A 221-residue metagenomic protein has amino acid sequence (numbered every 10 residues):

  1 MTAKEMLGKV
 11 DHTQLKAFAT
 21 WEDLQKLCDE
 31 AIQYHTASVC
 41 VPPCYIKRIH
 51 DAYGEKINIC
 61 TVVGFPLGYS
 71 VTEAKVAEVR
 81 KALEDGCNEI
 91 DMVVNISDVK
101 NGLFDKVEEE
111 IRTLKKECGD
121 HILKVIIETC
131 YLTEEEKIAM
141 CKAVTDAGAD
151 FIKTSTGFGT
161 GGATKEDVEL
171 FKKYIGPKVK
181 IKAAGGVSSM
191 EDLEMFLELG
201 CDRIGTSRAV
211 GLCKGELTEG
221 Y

Functional and structural regions predicted by a protein language model:
M1-E84, I138-A139, A143: Conserved N-terminal beta1-alpha1 strand-loop-helix module at the mouth
L7-K9, S38, K56-C60, E89-D91 (+4 more regions): Structural preference for beta-strand elements that scaffold enzyme active sites
D11, I49, A82, V125 (+3 more regions): Conserved, mostly hydrophobic/aromatic
P43-L67, G102-K124, T129, D146 (+2 more regions): Alpha-helix-loop-beta-strand connector modules within alpha/beta enzyme cores
T61-P66, E84-V99, D146-G162, A183-Y221: Glycine-rich phosphate-binding active-site loops on the catalytic face of alpha/beta enzymes
S70-K81, L132-A143, E166-P177, I181 (+1 more regions): Catalytic cores of alpha/beta
V76-M92, V107-I111, E117: Helix-adjacent hinge/juxtasegments
V93-S97, L123-L132: Conserved strand-turn element in the central/C-terminal portion of the radical SAM core barrel that lines
